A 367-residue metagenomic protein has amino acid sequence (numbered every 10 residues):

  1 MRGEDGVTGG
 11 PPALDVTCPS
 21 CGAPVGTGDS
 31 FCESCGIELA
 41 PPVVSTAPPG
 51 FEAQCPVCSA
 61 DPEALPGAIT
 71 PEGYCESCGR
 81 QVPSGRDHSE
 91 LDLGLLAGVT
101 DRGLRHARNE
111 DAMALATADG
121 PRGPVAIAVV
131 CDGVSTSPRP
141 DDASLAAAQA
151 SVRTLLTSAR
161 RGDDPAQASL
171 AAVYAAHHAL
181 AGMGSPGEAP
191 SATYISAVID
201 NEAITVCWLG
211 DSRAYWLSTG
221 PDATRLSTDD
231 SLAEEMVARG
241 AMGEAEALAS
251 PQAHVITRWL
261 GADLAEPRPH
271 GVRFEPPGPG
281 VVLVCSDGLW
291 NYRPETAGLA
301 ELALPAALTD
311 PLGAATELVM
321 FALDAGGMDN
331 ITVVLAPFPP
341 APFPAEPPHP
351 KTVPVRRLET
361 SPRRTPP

Functional and structural regions predicted by a protein language model:
M1-P367: PP2C/PPM-type serine/threonine phosphatase catalytic domain
